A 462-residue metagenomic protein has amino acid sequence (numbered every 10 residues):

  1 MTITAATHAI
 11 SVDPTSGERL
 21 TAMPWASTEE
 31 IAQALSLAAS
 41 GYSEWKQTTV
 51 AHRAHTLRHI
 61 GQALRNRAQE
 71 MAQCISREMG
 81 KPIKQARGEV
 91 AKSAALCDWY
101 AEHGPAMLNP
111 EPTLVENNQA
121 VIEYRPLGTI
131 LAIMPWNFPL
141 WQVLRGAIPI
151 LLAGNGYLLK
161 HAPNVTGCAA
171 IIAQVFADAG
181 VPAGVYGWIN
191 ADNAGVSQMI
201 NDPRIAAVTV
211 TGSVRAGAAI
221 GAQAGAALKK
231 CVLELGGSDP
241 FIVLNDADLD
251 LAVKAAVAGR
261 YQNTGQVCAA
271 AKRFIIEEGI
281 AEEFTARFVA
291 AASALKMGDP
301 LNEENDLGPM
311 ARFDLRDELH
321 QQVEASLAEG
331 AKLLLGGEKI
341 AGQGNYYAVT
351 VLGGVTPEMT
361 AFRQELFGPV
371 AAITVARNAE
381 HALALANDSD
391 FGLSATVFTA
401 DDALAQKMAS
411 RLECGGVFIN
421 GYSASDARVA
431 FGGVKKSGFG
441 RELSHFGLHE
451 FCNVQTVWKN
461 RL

Functional and structural regions predicted by a protein language model:
M1-N118: N-terminal Rossmann-like NAD(P)+-binding subdomain of aldehyde/semialdehyde dehydrogenases
A6-A9, A271, L393: Short loop/turn microsegments at loop-to-beta-strand junctions
S16-A22, I205, I242, K296-M297 (+3 more regions): Conserved C-terminal structural/oligomerization subdomain of aldehyde/semialdehyde dehydrogenase
G17, R53, I75, C97 (+9 more regions): Residue-level signal for inorganic ion chemistry
R19-A26, G41-Q47, A132, F241-L244 (+5 more regions): Short, well-ordered beta-strand elements within core beta-sheets of diverse protein domains
Y42, K46, G61-A68, A72 (+18 more regions): Structural signal for hydrophobic packing residues in well-ordered secondary-structure cores of soluble enzyme domains
N109-L251, A376: Rossmann-like NAD(P) dinucleotide-binding subdomain of oxidoreductase/dehydrogenase enzymes
R215-T356, I419: ALDH superfamily catalytic-core signature
